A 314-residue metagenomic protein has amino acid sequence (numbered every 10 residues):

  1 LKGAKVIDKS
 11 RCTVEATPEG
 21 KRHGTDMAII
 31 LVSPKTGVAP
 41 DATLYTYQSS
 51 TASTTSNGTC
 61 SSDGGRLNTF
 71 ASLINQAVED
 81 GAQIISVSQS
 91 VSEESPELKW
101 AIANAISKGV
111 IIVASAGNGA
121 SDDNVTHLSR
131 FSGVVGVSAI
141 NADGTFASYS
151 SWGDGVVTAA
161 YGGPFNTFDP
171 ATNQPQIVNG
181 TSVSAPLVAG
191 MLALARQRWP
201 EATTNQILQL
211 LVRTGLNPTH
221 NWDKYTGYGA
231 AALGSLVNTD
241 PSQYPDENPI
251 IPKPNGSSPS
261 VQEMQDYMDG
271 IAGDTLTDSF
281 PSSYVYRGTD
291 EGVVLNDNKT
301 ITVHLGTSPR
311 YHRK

Functional and structural regions predicted by a protein language model:
L1-V6, E15-G64, S132, T145 (+2 more regions): Subtilisin-like serine protease catalytic core
C12-T13, T36, S50-T54, S90-S95 (+4 more regions): Solvent-exposed loop/turn segments at secondary-structure junctions within structured extracellular/periplasmic domains
G24-V32, L67-I74, K99-I102, V125 (+4 more regions): Extracytoplasmic/secreted envelope proteins and their assembly/folding machinery, especially bacterial periplasmic
I30-G37, Q76, D80, S88 (+4 more regions): Structured segments of extracytoplasmic/periplasmic soluble domains in secreted or envelope-associated proteins
T43-Q48, V78, Q83-S88, I111-S115 (+2 more regions): Structural recognition of the beta-strand scaffold that forms the well-ordered cores of secreted hydrolase catalytic
S53-S129, Q176-N179, V183: Substrate-binding/access-modulating region of protease and related hydrolase catalytic domains
T126-Q197: Extracellular S/T/G-rich loop segment that most often corresponds to the catalytic His/Ser-adjacent loop
W199-R313: C-terminal subdomain of the subtilisin-like protease fold in secreted/lumenal serine endopeptidases
